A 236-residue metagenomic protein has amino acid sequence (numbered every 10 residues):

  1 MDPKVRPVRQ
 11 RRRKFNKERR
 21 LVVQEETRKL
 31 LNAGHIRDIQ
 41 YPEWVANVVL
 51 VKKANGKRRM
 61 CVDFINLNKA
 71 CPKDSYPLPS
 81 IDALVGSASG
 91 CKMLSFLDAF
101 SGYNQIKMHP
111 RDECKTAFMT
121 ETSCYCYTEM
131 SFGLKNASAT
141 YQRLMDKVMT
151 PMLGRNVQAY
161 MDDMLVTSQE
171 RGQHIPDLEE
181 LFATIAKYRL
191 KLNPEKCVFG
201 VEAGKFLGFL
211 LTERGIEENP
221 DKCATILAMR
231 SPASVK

Functional and structural regions predicted by a protein language model:
M1-K236: Retroelement reverse transcriptase polymerase core
